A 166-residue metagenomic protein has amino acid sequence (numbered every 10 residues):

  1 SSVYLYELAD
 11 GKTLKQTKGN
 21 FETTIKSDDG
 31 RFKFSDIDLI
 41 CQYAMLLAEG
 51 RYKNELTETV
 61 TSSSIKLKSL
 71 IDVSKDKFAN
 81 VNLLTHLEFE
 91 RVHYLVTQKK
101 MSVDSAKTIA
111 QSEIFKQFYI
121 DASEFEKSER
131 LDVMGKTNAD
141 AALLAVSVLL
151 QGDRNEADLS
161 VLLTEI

Functional and structural regions predicted by a protein language model:
S1-I166: Feature for extracytoplasmic/surface-facing segments of secreted or surface-associated proteins, emphasizing
